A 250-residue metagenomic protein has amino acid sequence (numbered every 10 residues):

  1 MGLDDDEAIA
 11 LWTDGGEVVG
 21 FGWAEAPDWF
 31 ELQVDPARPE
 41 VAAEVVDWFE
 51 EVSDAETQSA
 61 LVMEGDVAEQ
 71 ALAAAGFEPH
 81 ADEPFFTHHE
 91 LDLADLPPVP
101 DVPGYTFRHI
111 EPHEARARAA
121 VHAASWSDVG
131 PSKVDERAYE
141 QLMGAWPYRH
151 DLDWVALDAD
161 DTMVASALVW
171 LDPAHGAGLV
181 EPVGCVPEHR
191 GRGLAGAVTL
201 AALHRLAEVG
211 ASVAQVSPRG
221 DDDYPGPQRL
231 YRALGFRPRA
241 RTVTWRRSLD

Functional and structural regions predicted by a protein language model:
M1-D54, A159, V164-E181, V186: Conserved donor-binding loop and adjoining core beta-sheet/short helix segment in diverse acyl/aminoacyl transferases
M1-I9, G130-A159, M163, L168: Active-site rim helix/loop that mediates acceptor-substrate recognition in acyltransferases
V18, A26-G104, V243-R247: Acyl-donor-binding surface of acyltransferase catalytic domains
P39-E51, P182-V186, G191-E208, Q228-A233: Conserved acetyl-CoA-binding loop-helix of GNAT-fold acetyltransferases
S53-E64, L206-G220: Conserved GNAT acetyl-CoA-binding A-motif
T106-A120: A short beta-loop-alpha structural element at the N-terminal edge of CoA-dependent acyl/N-acetyltransferase catalytic
T199, D223-P227, T244-L249: Short glycine/proline-centered loop/turn elements that form peptide/ligand docking sites
